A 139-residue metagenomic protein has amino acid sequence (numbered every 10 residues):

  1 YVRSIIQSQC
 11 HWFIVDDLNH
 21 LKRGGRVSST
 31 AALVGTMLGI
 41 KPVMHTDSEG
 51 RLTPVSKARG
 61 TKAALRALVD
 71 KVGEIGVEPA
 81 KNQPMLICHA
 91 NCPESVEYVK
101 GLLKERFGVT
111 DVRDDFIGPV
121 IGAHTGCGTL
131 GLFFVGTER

Functional and structural regions predicted by a protein language model:
Y1-R139: Mixed-charge interfacial surface used for oligomerization/domain docking and macromolecular partner engagement
